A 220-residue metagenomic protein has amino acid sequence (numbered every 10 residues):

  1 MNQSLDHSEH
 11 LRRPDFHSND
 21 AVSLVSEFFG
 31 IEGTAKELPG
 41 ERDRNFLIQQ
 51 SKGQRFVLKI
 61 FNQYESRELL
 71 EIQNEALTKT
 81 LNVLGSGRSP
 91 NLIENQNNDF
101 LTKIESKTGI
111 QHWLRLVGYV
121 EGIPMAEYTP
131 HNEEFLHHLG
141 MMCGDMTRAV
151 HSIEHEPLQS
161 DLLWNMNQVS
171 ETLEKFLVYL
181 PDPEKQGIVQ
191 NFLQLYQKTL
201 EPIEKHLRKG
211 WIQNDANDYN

Functional and structural regions predicted by a protein language model:
M1-G33: Juxta-kinase regulatory segment immediately upstream of eukaryotic protein kinase catalytic domains
H17-V25, E154-H155, T172-N214: An alpha-helical support segment within catalytic cores of ATP-dependent transferases
V25-E32, V83-R88, E204: Short secondary-structure junctions
K36-P39: Protein kinase glycine-rich loop
E41-S51, V57-L58, L92, Q197-N220: Active-site acidic catalytic loop and adjacent metal/ATP-binding pocket of ATP-dependent phosphoryl transfer enzymes
S51-E154: ATP-binding pocket architecture of kinase catalytic cores
H112-R115, W164, Q168-E171, N191: Generic alpha-helical secondary structure signal
Y128-K185, K209: A cross-family kinase active-site recognition segment
